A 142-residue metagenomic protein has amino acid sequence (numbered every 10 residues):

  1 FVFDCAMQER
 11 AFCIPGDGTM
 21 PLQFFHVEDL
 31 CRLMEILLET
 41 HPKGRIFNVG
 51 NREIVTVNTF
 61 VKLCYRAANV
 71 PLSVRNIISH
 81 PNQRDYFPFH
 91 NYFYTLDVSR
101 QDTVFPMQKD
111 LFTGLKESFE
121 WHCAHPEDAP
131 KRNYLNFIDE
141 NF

Functional and structural regions predicted by a protein language model:
F1-F3, P15-L38, R45, T59: Substrate-positioning beta->alpha
Q8-I14: Internal nucleotide-binding/catalytic subdomain
F12, L37-F89, P126: Mid/C-terminal beta-alpha module of Rossmann-like enzyme folds, strongest in SDR-family dehydrogenases/epimerases
V27, N82-M107, T113, P126-D128: Conserved C-terminal active-site "lid" loop/helix of NAD(P)H-dependent oxidoreductases that clamps the redox cofactor
L30, M34, V49, F60 (+2 more regions): Non-catalytic, hydrophobic alpha-helical segments
M34-L38, C64, L115-H122: Hydrophobic "lid"/C-terminal helical patch of Rossmann-like NAD(P)-dependent dehydrogenase/epimerase domains
L111-F142: Amphipathic terminal alpha-helices
